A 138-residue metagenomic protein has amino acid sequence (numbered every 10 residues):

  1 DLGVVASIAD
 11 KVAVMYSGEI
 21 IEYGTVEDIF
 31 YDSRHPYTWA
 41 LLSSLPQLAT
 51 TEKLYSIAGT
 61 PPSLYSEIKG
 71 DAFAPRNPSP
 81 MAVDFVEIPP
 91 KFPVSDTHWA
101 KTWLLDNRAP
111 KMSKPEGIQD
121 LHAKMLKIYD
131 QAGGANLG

Functional and structural regions predicted by a protein language model:
D1: Aromatic-residue-lined binding/catalytic grooves and analogous aromatic/hydrophobic interfacial grooves in multimeric
V5-S7: A short, surface-exposed alpha-helical micro-motif characterized by mixed small hydrophobic and charged/polar residues
K11, Y23-G24: Short, glycine/charged-rich "phosphate-handling" switch motifs in NTP-dependent and phosphotransfer domains
M15: Catalytic metal- and UDP-sugar-binding loop of GT-A-like glycosyltransferases, i.e., residues flanking the conserved
T25-A132: Short catalytic/signature loops enriched in Gly
A132-G138: NTP-binding/hydrolysis catalytic cores, primarily Walker-type P-loop NTPases
